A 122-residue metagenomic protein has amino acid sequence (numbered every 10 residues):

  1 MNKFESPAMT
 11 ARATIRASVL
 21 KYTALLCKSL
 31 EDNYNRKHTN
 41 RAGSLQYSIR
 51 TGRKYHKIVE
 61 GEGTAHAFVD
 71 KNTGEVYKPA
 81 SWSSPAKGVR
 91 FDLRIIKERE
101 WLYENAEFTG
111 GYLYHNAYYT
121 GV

Functional and structural regions predicted by a protein language model:
K3-A17, S84-V122: Mixed-charge, Lys/Arg-enriched low-complexity segments
T10-R41: Short, non-transmembrane alpha-helical segments in secretory-pathway proteins
T14, A42-S44, N72, S84-P85: Catalytic phosphate/metal-binding cores of nucleic-acid and nucleotide-processing enzymes, i.e., regions that mediate
Y22, Y34, Y47, Y55 (+4 more regions): Sequence-level detector for tyrosine residue identity
T39, S48, V59, S84 (+1 more regions): Compositionally biased, low-complexity repeat tracts
G43-A67: Exposed beta-strand-loop-beta-strand "reactive/processing" segments of non-cytosolic proteins
E60, K71, Y103: Acidic surface patches and DE-rich sequence motifs
G63-L93: Intrinsically disordered, low-complexity regulatory segments enriched in Ser/Thr/Pro and charged residues
